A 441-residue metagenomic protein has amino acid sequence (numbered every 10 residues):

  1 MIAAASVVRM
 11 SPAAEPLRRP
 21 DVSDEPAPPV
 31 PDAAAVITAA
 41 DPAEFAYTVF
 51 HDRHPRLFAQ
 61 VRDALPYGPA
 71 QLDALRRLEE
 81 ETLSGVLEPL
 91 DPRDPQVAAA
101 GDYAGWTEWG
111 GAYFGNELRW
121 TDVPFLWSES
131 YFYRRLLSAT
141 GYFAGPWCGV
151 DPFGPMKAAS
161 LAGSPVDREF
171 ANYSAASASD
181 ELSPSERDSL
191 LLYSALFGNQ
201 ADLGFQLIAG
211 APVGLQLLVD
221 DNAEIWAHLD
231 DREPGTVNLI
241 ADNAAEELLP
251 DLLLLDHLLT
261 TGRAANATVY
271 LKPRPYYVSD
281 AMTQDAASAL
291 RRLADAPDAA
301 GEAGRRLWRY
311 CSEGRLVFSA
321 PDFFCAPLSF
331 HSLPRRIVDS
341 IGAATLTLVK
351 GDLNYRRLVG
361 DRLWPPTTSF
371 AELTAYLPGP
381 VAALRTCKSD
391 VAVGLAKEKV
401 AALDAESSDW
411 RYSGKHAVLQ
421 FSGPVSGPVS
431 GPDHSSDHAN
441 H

Functional and structural regions predicted by a protein language model:
I2-A5: Compositionally biased, low-complexity intrinsically disordered regions
S11-T236, Q420-G427, H438-H441: Non-catalytic accessory regions outside enzyme or core folds
L17, L271-P273, S279-H441: C-terminal functional extensions of proteins
T48, L126, V219, L248-L252 (+2 more regions): Conserved structured core elements
V123-W127, I240-L249, R274-Y276, D352-R357: Gly/Ser/Thr-rich loops at beta-strand to alpha-helix junctions that form or flank small-molecule/cofactor-binding
T236, A264-T268, P380: Residues at the starts of beta-strands that form the adenosine-phosphate
T236-N238, T345-L346: Structural motif
E246-T268: Histidine-anchored nucleotide/phosphate-binding helix
